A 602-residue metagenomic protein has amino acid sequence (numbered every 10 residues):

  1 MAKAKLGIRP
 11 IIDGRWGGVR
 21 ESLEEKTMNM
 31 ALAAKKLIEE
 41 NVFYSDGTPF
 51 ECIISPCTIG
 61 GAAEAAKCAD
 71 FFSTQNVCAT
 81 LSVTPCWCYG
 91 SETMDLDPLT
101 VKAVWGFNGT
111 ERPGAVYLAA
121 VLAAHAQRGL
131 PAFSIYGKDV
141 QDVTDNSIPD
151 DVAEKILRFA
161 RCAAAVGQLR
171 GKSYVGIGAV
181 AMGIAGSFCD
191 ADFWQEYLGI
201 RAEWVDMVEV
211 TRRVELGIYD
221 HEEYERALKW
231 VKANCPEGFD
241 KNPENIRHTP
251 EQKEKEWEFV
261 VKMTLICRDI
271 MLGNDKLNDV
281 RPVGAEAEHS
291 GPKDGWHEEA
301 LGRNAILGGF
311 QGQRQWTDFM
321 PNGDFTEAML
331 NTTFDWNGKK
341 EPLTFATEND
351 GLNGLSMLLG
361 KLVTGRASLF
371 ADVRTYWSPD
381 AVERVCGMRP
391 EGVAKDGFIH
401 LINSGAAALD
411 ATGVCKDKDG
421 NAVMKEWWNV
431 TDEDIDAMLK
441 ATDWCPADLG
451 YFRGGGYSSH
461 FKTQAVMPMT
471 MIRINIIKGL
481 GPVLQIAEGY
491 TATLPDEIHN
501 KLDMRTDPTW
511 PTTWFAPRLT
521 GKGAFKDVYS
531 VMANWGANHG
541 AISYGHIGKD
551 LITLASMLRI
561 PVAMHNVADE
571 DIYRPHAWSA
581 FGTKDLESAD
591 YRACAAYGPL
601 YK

Functional and structural regions predicted by a protein language model:
M1-K602: An N-terminal assembly and electron-transfer interface module characteristic of large anaerobic redox and radical
